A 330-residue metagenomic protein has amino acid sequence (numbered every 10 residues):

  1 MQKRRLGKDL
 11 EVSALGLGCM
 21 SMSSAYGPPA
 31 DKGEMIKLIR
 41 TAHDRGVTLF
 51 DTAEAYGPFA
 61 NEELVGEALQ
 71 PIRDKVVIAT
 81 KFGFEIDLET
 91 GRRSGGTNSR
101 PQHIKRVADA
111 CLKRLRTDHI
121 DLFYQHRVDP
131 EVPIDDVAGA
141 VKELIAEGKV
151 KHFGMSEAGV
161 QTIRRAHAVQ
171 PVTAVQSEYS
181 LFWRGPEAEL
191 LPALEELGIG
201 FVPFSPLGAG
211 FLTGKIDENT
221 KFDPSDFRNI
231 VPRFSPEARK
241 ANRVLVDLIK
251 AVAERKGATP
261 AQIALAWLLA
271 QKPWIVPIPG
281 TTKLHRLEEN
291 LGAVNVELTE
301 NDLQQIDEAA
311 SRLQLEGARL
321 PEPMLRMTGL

Functional and structural regions predicted by a protein language model:
M1-V77, L88: N-terminal binding-site loop/beta-alpha segment at the start of enzyme catalytic domains that lines or forms
L10-L15, G46-L49, I72-V76, T117-D121 (+5 more regions): Short, well-ordered coil/turn segments that N-cap beta-strands
L17-C19, T52, L122-Q125, M155 (+2 more regions): Conserved beta-strand positions
P29-A42, S99-R114, G159-R164: Short, acidic/polar
P29-E34, A60, L64, G95-H103 (+3 more regions): Alpha-helix N-cap and loop-to-helix initiation/capping positions
I86-N98: Surface-exposed, active-site-proximal loop segments in enzymatic domains
L112-P130: Active-site groove signature of glycoside hydrolases
V128-E308, L313, P323-L330: Beta/alpha (TIM)-barrel catalytic core signal, keyed to glycine-rich beta->alpha loops juxtaposed to Asp/Glu that bind
